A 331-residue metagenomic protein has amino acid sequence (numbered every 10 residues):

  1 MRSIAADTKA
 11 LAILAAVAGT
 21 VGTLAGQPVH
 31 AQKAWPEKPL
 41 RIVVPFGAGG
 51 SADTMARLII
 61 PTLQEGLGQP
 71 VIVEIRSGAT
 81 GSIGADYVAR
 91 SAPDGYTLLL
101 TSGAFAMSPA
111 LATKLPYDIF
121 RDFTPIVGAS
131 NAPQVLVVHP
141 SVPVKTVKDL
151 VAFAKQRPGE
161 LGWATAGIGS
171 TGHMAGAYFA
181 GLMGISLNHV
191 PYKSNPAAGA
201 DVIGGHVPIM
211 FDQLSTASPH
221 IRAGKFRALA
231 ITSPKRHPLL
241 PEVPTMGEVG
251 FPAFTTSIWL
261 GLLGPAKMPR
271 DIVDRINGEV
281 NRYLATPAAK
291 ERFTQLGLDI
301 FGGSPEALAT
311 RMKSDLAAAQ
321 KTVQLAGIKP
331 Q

Functional and structural regions predicted by a protein language model:
M1-A15, G19, T23-A25: Bacterial N-terminal signal peptides that target proteins for export
Q27-R121, E160, I168, L182-Q213 (+3 more regions): N-terminal (or domain-start) structured segment
E37-P39, G181, R222-A223, E248 (+1 more regions): An extracytoplasmic/periplasmic, membrane-proximal ligand-sensing/linker region
R41, I60-Q64, D86-A89, A112 (+7 more regions): Solvent-exposed, non-membrane alpha-helical residues enriched in polar/charged side chains
L63, R90-Y96, A110-A197, M246-E248 (+1 more regions): Hinge/capping helix and adjacent helix->loop/strand transition within the periplasmic-binding protein
S102-G103, P140, Q213-S215, S233-P234 (+1 more regions): Short secondary-structure boundary segments
D118-G128, S186-V190, P208-I209, P219-T255 (+1 more regions): Short beta-strand->loop
